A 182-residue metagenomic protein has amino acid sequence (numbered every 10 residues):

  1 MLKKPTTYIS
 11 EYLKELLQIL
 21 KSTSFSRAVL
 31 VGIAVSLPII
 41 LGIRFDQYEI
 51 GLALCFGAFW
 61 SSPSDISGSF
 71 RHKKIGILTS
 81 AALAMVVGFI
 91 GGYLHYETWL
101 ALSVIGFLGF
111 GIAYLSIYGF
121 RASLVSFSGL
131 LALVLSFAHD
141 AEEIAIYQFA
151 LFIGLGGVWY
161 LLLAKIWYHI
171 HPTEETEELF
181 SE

Functional and structural regions predicted by a protein language model:
M1-E182: A transmembrane helix-and-boundary motif of multi-pass membrane transporters/channels
